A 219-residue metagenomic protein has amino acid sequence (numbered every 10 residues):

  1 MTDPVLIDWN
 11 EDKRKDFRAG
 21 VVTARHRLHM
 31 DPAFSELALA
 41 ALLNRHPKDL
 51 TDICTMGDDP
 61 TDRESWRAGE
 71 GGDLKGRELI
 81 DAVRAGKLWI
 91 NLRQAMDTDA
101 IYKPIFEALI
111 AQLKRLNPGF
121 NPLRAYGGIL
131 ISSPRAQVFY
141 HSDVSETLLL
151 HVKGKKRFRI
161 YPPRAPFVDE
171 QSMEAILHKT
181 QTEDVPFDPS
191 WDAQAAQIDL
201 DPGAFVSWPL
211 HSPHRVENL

Functional and structural regions predicted by a protein language model:
M1-E107: Transition-metal
P4, L39, I129, K156-R164: N-terminal cap/leader regions of alpha/beta-hydrolase-fold enzymes, predominantly small-molecule hydrolases
N10-D12, R77-I80, R115-P118, A136-Y140: Catalytic micro-motifs at enzyme active sites that drive phosphoryl/nucleotidyl and oxygen chemistry
A95-I129: A gly/proline- and charged-residue-enriched helix-loop-helix capping module
R124, Q137-T147, A193-Q194: A short beta-loop-beta micro-motif enriched in histidine and acidic residues
G128-S142, Y161-A165: Conserved short histidine dyad/triad with adjacent acidic residue
H151-P213: Double-stranded beta-helix
R215-L219: A short beta-strand-loop micro-motif that forms or neighbors metal/cofactor- and ligand-binding patches at active-site
